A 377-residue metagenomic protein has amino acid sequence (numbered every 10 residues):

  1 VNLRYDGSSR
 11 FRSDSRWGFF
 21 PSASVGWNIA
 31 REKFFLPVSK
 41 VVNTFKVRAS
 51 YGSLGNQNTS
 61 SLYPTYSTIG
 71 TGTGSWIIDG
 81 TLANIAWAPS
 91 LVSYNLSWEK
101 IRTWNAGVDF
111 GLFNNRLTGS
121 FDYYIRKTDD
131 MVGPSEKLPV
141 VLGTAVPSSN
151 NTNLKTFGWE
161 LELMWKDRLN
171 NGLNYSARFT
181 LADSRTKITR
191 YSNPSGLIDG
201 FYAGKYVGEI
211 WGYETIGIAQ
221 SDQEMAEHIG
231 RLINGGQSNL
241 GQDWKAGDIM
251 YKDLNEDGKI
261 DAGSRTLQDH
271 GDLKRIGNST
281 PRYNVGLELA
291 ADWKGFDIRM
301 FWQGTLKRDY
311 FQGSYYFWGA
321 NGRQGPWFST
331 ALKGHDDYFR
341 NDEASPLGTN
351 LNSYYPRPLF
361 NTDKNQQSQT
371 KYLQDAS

Functional and structural regions predicted by a protein language model:
N2-T73, A88-S90, Y94-S377: Outer/extracellular conduits and scaffolds centered on Gram-negative outer-membrane beta-barrels
I77-D79: Short, intrinsically disordered terminal segments enriched in charged and Pro/Gly residues
